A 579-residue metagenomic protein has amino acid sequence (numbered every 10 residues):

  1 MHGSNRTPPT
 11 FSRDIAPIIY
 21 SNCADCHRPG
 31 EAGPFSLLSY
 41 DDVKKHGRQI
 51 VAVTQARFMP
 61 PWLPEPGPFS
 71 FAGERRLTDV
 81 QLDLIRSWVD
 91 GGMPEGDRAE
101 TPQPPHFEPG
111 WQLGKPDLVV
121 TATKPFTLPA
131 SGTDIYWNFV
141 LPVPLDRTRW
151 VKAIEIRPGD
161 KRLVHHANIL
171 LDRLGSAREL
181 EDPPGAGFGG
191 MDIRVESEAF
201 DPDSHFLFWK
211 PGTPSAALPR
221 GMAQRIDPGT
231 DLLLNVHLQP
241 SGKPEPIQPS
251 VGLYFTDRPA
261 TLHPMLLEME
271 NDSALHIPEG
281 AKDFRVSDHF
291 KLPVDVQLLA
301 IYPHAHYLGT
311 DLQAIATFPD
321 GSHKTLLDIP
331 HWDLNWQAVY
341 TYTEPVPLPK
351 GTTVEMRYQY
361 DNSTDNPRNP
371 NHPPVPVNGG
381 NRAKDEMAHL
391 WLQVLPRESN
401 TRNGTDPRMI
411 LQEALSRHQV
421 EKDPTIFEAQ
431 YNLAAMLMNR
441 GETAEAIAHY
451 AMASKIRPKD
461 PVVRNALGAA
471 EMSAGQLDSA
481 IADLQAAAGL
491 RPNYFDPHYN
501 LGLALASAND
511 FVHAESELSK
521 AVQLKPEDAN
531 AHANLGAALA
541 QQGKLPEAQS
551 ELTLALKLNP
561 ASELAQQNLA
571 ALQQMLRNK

Functional and structural regions predicted by a protein language model:
M1-P144, G229-N235, P240-G242: Aromatic- and Gly/Pro-enriched helix-to-coil junctions and flexible linker segments
P61-F71, E100-W150, E155-Q297, P303-E398: Beta-strand-centric surfaces of beta-sandwich/beta-rich domains
R408-L415, R440-M452, K459-V462, S473-A486 (+4 more regions): Structural signature of tandem alpha-helical TPR/SEL1-like repeats, specifically the intra-repeat loop/turn
F427-E428, P461-V462, F495-D496, A529-N530 (+1 more regions): Helix-start (N-cap) detector for alpha-helical repeat units in TPR-like alpha-solenoids, especially tetratricopeptide
